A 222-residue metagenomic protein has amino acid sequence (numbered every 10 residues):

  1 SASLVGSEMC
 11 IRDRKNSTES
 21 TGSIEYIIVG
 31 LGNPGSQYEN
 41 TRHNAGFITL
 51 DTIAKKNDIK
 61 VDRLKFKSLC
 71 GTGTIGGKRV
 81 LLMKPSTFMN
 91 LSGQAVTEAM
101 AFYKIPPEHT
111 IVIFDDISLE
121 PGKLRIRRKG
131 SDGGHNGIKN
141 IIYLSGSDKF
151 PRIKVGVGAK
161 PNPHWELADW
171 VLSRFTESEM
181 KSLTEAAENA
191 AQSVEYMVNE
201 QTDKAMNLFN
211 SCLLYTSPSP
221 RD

Functional and structural regions predicted by a protein language model:
S1-I11, Y215-D222: Single conserved hydrophobic/aromatic residue that forms the stacking wall/gate of nucleotide- or nucleobase-binding
R12-K129, K139-I153, P161-E166, V194-L213: Nucleotide and nucleotide-moiety/phosphate-recognizing core
K129-G130, M180: Short, glycine/charged-rich beta-strand-loop motifs at protein surfaces that mediate ligand recognition and catalysis
G134-G137: Hydrophobic alpha-helical segments within soluble ligand-binding/sensing domains
V157: Short, Lys/Arg-rich nucleic-acid/phosphate-binding segment
K160-K181: Active-site-adjacent loop and "lid" segments of alpha/beta metabolic enzymes
R174-M206: A charged, well-structured terminal subsegment
